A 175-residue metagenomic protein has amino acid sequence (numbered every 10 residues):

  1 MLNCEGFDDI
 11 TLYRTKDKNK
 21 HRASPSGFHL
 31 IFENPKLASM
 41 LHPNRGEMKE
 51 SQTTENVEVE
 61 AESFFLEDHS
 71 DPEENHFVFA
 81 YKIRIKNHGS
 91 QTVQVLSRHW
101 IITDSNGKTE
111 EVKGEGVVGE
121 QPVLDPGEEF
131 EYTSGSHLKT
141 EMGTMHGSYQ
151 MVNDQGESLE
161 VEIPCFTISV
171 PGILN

Functional and structural regions predicted by a protein language model:
G46-N75: Low-complexity, acidic Ser/Thr/Pro/Gly-rich terminal tails and inter-domain linkers that flank the onset of structured
K49, H137-N175: Terminal connector regions
F77-Y81: Short, solvent-exposed loop/turn segments enriched in Ser/Thr/Gly
I85-G89: Asparagine-centered strand-capping/turn motif at beta-strand->loop junctions
Q91-E110, M151: Short acidic, flexible loop segments centered on an aromatic residue
E111-T140: Intrinsically disordered, low-complexity Pro/Gly/Ser/Thr-rich segments with frequent PxxP/GP/PP motifs and embedded
